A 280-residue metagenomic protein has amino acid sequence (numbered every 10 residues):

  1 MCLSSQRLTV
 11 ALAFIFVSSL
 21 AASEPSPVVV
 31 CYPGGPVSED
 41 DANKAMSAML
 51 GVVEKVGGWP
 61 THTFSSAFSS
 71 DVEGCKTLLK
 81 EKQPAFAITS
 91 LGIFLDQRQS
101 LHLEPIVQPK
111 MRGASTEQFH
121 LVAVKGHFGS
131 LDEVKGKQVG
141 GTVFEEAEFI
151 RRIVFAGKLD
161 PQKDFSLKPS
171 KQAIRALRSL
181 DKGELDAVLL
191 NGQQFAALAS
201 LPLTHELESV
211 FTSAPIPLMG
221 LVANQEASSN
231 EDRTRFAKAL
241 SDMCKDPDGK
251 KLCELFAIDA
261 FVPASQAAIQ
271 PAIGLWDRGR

Functional and structural regions predicted by a protein language model:
M1-V10: Bacterial N-terminal signal peptides that target proteins for export
T9-S19: Bacterial N-terminal signal peptides
E24-L95: Extracytoplasmic small-molecule ligand-binding "clamshell" domains of the periplasmic binding protein/Venus flytrap
P25-G35, V107, R112-L121, L203-L240 (+2 more regions): Periplasmic-binding protein-like
Y32-V56, S115-R178, Q193, K251: Bilobed "Venus flytrap"/periplasmic-binding protein-like clamshell domains and structurally analogous long
F64-T77, D164-R178, P215-P217: Short helix-initiation/N-cap motifs at beta->coil->alpha
G74-E133, E146-A147: Acidic, polar ligand-binding/catalytic clefts
I88-L101, I153, D181-K182, D186-E206: A ligand-binding cleft/hinge motif common to bilobed small-molecule-binding domains
